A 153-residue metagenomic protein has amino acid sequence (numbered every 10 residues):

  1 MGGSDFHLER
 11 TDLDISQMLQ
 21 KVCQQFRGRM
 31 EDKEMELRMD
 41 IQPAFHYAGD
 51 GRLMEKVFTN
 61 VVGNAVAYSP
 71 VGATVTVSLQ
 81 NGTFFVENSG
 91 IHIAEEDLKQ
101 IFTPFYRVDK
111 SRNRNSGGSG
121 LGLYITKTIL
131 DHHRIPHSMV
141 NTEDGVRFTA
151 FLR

Functional and structural regions predicted by a protein language model:
E9-D12, E31, E36-H46: Conserved catalytic submotifs in the C-terminal HATPase_c
M54-E55: A residue-level detector for a conserved hydrophobic packing site within the catalytic ATP-binding domain
A65-V66: Short helix-loop "hinge" at the ATP-lid/N-box region of the Bergerat-fold HATPase_c
G72-T83: Short beta-strand/loop element within the Bergerat-fold HATPase_c
I93-R107: Short conserved segment of the HATPase_c
G117, G122, T126: Short alpha-helical Gxxx[C/S/T] motif in the catalytic ATP-binding
R134-V140: Glycine-rich ATP-binding loops of the HATPase_c
